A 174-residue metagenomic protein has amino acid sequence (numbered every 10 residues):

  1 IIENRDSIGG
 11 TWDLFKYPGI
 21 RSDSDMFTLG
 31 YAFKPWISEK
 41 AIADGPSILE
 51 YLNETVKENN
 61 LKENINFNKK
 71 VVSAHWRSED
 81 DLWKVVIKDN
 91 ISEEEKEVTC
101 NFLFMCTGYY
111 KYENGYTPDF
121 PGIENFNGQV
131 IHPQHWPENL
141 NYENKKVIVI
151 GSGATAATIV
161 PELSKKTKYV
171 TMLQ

Functional and structural regions predicted by a protein language model:
I1-R5, G10, L61, I65 (+3 more regions): Conserved beta-strand->loop/alpha-helix structural units within folded catalytic cores of enzymes with alpha/beta
I1-Y17, K166-Q174: Glycine-rich FAD pyrophosphate-binding loop
G10-E54: Glycine-rich active-site loop/strand segments that organize a redox cofactor
G19, K62, S73-A74, I87-K88 (+4 more regions): Short, flexible, glycine/charge-rich loop motifs used to bind or transfer phosphoryl groups or to couple energy/partner
S22, E97-V98, E124: Extracellular/periplasmic catalytic domains that process cell-envelope and extracellular macromolecules
G30-E39, D44, I48, T107-K166 (+1 more regions): Glycine-rich dinucleotide-binding loop and its adjacent helix/turn
K40-K111: Feature captures the FAD/FMN-dependent oxidoreductase FAD-binding
